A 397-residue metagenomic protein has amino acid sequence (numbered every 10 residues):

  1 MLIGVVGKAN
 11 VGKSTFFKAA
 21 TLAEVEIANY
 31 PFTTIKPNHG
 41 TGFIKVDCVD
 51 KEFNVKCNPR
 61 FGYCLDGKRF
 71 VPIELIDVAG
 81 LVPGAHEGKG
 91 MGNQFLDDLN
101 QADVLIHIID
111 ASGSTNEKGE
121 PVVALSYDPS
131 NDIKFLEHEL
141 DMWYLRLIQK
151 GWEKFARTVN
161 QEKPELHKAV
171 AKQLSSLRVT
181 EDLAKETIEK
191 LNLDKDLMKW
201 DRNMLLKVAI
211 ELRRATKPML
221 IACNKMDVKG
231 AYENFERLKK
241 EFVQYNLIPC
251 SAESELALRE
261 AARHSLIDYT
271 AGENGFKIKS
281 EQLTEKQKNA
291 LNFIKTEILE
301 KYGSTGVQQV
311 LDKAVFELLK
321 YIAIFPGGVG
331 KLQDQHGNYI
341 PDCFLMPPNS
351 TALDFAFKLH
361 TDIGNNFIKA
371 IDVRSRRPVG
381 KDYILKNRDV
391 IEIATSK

Functional and structural regions predicted by a protein language model:
M1-Q161, K172, R214, P218: Conserved G1/Walker A P-loop phosphate-binding module
L147, R157, P218-L220, D227-G328: Canonical P-loop GTPase G-domain recognition
T158-R237, A323, G328: Non-catalytic, charge-rich alpha-helical accessory subdomains
Q335-T351: Short, contiguous acidic and Ser/Thr-rich linear segments
N349-D362: Short amphipathic, charge-patterned alpha-helical segments
I368-I384: Short acidic beta-strand-loop surface patches of small beta-rich interaction domains
R388-D389: Loop/turn positions that initiate beta-strands
T395-K397: Short, charged beta-turn/beta-strand-edge "cap" motif at the junction between a beta-strand and an adjacent loop
